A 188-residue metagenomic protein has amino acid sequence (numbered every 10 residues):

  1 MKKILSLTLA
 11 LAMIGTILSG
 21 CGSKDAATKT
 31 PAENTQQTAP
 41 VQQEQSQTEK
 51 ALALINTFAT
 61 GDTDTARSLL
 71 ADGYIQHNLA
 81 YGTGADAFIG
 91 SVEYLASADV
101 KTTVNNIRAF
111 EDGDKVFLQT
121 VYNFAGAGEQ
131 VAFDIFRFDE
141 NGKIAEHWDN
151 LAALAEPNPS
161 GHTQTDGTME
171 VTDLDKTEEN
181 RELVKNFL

Functional and structural regions predicted by a protein language model:
K2-K24: Sec-dependent N-terminal signal peptides of Gram-positive bacterial secreted proteins and lipoproteins
L18, G22-L188: C-terminal and inter-domain tail/linker signature
